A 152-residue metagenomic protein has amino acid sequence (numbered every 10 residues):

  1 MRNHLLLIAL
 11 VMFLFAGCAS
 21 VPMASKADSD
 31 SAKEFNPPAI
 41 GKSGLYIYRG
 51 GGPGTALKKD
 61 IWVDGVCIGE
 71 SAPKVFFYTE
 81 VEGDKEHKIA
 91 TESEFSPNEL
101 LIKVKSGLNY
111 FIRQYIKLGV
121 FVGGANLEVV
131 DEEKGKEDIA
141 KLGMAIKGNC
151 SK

Functional and structural regions predicted by a protein language model:
M1-A19: Sec-dependent bacterial lipoprotein signal peptides
C18-K152: Short loop/turn and low-complexity linker motifs enriched in small/turn-promoting residues
